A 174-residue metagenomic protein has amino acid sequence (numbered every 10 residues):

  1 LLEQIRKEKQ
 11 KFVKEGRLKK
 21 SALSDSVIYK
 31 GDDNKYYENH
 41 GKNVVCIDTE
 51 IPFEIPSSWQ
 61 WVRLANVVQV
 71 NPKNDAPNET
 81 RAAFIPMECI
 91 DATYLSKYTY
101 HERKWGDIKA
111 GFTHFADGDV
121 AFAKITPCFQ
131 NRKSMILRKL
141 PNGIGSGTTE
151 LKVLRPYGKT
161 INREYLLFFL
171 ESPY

Functional and structural regions predicted by a protein language model:
L1-C46: Extended, domain-scale alpha-helical bundle/helix-rich regions
L1-Q4, K11, V45-D75: Non-catalytic DNA-recognition/assembly elements of restriction-modification systems
K30-I47, A65, N74-G106, G147: DNA target-recognition patches
L64-D75, T80, S96, F129 (+1 more regions): Basic, amphipathic alpha-helical recognition segments used for DNA target recognition
F122-A123: A generic structural signal for residues embedded in beta-strands
